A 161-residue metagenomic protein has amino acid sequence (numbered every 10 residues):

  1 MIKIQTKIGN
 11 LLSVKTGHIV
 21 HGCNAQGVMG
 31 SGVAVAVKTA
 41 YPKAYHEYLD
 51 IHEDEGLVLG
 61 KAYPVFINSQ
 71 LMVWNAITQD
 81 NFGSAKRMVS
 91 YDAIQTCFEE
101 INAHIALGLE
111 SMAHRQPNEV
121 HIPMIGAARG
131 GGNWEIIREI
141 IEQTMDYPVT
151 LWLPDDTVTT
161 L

Functional and structural regions predicted by a protein language model:
M1-L161: Macrodomain-like recognition of ADP-ribose-binding/processing modules
